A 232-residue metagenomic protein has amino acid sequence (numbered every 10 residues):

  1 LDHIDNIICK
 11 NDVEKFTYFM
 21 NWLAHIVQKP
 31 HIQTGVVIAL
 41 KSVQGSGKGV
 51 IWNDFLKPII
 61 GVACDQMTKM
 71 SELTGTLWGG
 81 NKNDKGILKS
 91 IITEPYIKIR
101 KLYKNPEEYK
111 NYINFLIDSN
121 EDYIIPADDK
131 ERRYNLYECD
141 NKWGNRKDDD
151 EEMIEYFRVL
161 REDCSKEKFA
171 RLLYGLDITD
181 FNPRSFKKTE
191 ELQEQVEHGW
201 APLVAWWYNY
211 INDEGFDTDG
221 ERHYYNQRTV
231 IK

Functional and structural regions predicted by a protein language model:
L1-D84, N135-E138, F169-L173: P-loop NTPase catalytic core of nucleic-acid-dependent motor ATPases
V27, I59-I60, I91-I92, V230-K232: Hydrophobic aliphatic residues
Q44, T179-K232: DNA transaction DNA-binding modules
G49-I51, V62-N81, L160, W207-Y210 (+1 more regions): Short, intrinsically disordered, charge-balanced linker/junction segments flanking boundaries in proteins
T76, N81-I92, I124-E131: Conserved AAA+/SF3 P-loop NTPase catalytic/coupling segment centered on the Walker-B
D84-E107: Conserved catalytic/switch belt of AAA+ P-loop NTPases
K98-K101, Y112-N120, Y137: Structural recognition of the conserved hydrophobic beta-strand(s) that form the central parallel beta-sheet of P-loop
Y109-I113, A127-W200: Phosphate-sensing "switch" segment of ASCE/P-loop ATPases
